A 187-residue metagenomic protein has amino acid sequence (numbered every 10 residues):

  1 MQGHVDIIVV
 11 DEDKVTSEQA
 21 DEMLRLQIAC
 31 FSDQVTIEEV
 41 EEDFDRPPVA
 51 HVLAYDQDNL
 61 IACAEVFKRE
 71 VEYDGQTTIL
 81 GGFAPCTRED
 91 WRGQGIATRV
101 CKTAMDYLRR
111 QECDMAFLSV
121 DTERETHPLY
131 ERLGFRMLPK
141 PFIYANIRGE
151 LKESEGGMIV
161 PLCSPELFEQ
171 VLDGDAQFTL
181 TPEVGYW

Functional and structural regions predicted by a protein language model:
M1-E18, L172-V184: Conserved N-terminal entry element of GNAT/NAT acetyltransferase domains
E12-V15, Q19-C86: A conserved beta-strand-loop-helix scaffold within acyl/acetyltransferase catalytic domains
T87, G93-D106: Conserved acetyl-CoA-binding loop-helix of GNAT-fold acetyltransferases
R88-E89, D121: Residue-level recognition of the GNAT/N-acetyltransferase active site
L108-D121: Conserved GNAT acetyl-CoA-binding A-motif
F117-S119, E131-M158: Conserved catalytic-core motifs of GNAT/GCN5-like acyltransferases
T126: Helix-turn-helix
E153-W187: Acidic/histidine-enriched, glycine/proline-rich intrinsically disordered or flexible terminal extensions
